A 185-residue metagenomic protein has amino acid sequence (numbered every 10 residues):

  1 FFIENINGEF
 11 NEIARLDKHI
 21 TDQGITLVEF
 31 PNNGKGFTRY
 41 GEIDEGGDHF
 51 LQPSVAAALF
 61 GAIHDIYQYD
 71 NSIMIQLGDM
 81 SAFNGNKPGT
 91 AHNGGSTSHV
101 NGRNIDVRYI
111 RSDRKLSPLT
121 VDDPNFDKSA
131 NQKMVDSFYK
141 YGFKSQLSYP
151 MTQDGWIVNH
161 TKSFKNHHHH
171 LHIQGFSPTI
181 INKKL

Functional and structural regions predicted by a protein language model:
F1-N7, K18, P178-L185: Extracellular cell-wall/glycan-interacting regions and their flexible linkers
F2-E4, A14, F30, D122-P124 (+2 more regions): Intrinsic disorder/low-complexity signature
E4-G78, K133-S137: Active-site acidic/histidine clusters and adjacent loop/turn architecture that either coordinate catalytic ions
R39-S54, N93-S96, L116-K128, H160: Second-shell loop/turn segments in exported
P53-S96, K144-T161: Extended, low-complexity, intrinsically disordered C-terminal regulatory tails of eukaryotic serine/threonine kinases
N71-I73, N101-I105, H169: Envelope-exposed proteins and targeting segments
G89-D113: Short, surface-exposed glycine/acidic/tryptophan-bearing loops
Y109, R114-L185: Catalytic cores and adjacent binding grooves of peptidoglycan-active enzymes
